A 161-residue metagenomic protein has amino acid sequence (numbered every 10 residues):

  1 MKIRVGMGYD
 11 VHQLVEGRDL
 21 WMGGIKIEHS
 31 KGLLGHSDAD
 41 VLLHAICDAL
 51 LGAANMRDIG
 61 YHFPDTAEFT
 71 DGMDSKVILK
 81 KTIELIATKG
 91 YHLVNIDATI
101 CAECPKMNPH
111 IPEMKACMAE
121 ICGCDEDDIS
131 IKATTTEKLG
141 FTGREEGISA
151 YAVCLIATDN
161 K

Functional and structural regions predicted by a protein language model:
M1-I3, N160-K161: Extreme N-terminus of proteins, especially the signal/transit-peptide cleavage junction and the first residues
K2-P112, C122: RNase III-family endoribonuclease catalytic core
W21-M22, M114, R144-G147: Short, glycine/charged-enriched secondary-structure capping and boundary segments
K26, A133, C154-I156: Short, structured patches in soluble enzyme cores that scaffold and shape functional sites
L85, C117, I121, L155: Mid-sequence acidic-hydrophobic segments that form the walls of catalytic/ligand-binding cavities or oligomerization
D97-A102, H110-T142: Short, conserved loop-to-beta-strand elements that form functional interface hotspots
T142-K161: C-terminal edge-of-domain segments
